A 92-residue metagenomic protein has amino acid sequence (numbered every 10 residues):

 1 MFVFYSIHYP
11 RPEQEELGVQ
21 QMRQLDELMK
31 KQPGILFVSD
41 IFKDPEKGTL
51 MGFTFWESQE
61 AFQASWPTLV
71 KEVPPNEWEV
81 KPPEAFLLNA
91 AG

Functional and structural regions predicted by a protein language model:
M1-M51, E57-L69, E77-G92: Short S/T/G/P-rich N-terminal loop/turn motif that feeds into the first structured element of a domain
V73: Metal-dependent phosphoesterases centered on the DNase I-like endonuclease/exonuclease/phosphatase
